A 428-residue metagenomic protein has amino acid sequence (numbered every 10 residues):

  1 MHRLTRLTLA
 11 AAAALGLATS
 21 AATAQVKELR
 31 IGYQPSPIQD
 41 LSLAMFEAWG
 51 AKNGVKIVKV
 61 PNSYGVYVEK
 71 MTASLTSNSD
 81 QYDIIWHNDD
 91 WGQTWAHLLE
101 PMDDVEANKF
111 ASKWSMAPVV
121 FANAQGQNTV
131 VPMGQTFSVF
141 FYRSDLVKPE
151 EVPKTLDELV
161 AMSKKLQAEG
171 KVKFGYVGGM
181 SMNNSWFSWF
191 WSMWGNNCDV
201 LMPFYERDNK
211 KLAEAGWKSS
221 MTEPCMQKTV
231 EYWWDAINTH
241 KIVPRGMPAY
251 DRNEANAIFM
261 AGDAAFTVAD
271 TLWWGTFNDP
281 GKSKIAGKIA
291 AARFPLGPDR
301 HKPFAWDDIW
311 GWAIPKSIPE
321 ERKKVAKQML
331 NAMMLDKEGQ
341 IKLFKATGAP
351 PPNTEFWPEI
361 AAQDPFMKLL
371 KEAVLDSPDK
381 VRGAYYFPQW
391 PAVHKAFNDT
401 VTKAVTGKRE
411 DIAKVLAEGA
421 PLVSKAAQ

Functional and structural regions predicted by a protein language model:
V26-S36, V55-V60, D83-I84, T129 (+1 more regions): Short, well-ordered beta-strand elements
K27, A51, K56, E359 (+1 more regions): Conserved C-terminal helix/tail region of periplasmic/extracytoplasmic solute-binding proteins
K52, G126, L146-E150, D235-K241 (+4 more regions): Extracytoplasmic/periplasmic substrate-recognition and gating elements
A73, Y82-D83, K109-D145, D299-A305 (+1 more regions): A structural signal for short loop-to-beta-strand junctions that line the ligand-binding cleft of periplasmic/secreted
N88-V139, E151-K154, E158-M162, K288-A292 (+2 more regions): Hinge/lid segment of periplasmic solute-binding proteins
V119-A122, A286-F294, F344-D399, K403: Long, aromatic- and glycine/proline-rich binding clefts that accommodate carbohydrate-like moieties
T129-M133, S138, V160-K218, A264: Extracytoplasmic/periplasmic solute-binding protein
M162-S163, R207-M247: Glycine-centered hinge/linker elements that transmit conformational signals in sensory and ligand-binding systems
